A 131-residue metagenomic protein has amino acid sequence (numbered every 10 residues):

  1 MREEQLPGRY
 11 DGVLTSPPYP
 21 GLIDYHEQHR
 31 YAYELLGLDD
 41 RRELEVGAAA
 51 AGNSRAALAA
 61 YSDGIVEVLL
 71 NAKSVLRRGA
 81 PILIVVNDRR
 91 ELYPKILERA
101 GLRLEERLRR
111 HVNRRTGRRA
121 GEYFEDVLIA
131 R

Functional and structural regions predicted by a protein language model:
M1-R131: Class I S-adenosyl-L-methionine-dependent methyltransferase catalytic core
